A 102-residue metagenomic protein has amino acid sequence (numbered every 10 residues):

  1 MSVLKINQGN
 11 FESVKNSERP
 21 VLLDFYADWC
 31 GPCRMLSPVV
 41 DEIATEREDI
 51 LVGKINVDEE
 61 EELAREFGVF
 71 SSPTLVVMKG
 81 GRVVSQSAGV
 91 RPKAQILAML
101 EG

Functional and structural regions predicted by a protein language model:
S2, Y26, L51-G53: Conserved Rossmann-like nucleotide-binding pocket used by diverse enzymes that bind dinucleotide cofactors
V3-P20, E61: A short beta-strand-turn-helix
E18-P20, S37-I55, E59-E61: Conserved helix-turn-beta segment immediately C-terminal to the redox Cys motif in thioredoxin-like folds
E18-R19, Y26-W29, S71: Short pre-active-site segment immediately N-terminal to redox-active cysteine/selenocysteine motifs in thiol-based
F25-V39: Conserved redox-active cysteine motifs that mediate thiol-disulfide chemistry, especially di-cysteine Cys-X(1-2)-Cys
F67-V76: Structural micro-motif
V76-G102: Non-catalytic, surface beta->alpha helical segment in thiol-disulfide oxidoreductase systems
